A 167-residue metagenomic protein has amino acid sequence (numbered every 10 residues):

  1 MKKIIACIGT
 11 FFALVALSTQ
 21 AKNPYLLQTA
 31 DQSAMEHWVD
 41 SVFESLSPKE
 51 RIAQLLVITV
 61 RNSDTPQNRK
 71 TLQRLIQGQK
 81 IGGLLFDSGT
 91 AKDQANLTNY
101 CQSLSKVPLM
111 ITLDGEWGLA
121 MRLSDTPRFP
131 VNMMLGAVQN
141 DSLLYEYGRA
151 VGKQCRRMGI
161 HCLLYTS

Functional and structural regions predicted by a protein language model:
M1-L27: Bacterial Sec-dependent N-terminal signal peptides
A21-R128: N-terminal hydrophobic targeting/anchoring segments and the immediately downstream early-domain regions of hydrolases
L84-L85, R128-L143: Glycine-rich tight-turn/loop motif centered on a GG-T
A91-P108, Q139-R157: Active-site-adjacent structural elements in enzyme catalytic domains
H161: Residue-level detector of anion-binding/catalytic polar loops
Y165-S167: Conserved small/polar residues in nucleotide/adenosyl-binding loops
